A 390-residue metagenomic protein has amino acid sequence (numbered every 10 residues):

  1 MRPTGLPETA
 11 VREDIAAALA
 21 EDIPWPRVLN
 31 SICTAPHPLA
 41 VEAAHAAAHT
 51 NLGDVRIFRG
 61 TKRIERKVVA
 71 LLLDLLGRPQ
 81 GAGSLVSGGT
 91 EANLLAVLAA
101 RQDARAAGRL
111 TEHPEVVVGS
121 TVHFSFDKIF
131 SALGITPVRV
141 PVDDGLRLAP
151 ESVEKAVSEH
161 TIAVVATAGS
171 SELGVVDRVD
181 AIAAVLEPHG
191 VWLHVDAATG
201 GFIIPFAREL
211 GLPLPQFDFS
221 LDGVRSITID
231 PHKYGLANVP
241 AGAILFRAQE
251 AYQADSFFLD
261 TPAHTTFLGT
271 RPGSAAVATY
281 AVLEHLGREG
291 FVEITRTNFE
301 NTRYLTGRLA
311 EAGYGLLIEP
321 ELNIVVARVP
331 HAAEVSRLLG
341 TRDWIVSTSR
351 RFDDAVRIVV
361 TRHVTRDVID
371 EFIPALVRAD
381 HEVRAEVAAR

Functional and structural regions predicted by a protein language model:
M1-Q80, V356: N-terminal entrance/gating region of PLP-dependent enzymes' catalytic architecture
T4, E8, I57, T61-E65 (+14 more regions): Generic structural signal for well-ordered, non-membrane alpha-helical segments in soluble metabolic enzymes
E13, F258-G269, G290-R390: Conserved C-terminal alpha-helix-loop-beta "cap" of PLP-dependent enzymes that closes/shapes the active-site mouth
H49-R56, P79-S84, V138-R139, I162-A168 (+3 more regions): Glycine- and acidic
E65-L73, L94-R101, D127, D180-A183 (+3 more regions): Predominant activation on well-ordered alpha-helical scaffold segments within soluble catalytic domains
L72-L95: Short loop-beta-helix segment that forms the pyridoxal 5′-phosphate
S87-D255, V329, R337, R390: Conserved PLP-enzyme active-site core in the AAT-like
E209-E321, R328: Active-site C-terminal subdomain of aminotransferase-like
